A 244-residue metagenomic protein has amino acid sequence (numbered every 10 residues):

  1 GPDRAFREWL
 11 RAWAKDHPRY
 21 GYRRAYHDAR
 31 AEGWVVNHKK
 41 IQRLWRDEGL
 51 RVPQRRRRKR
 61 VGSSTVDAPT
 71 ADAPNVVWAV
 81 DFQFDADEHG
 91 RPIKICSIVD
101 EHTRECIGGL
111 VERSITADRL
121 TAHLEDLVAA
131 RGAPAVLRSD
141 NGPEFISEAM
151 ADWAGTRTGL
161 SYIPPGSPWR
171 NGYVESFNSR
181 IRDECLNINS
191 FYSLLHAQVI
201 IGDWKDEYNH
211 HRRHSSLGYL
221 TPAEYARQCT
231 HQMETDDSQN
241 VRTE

Functional and structural regions predicted by a protein language model:
G1, L137-N141, S147-A151, Y162-R182 (+2 more regions): RNase H-like two-metal-ion nuclease catalytic core shared by retroviral integrases and related mobile-element nucleases
G1-V77, S167-P168, T221-T230: Basic, flexible linker segments flanking DNA-binding modules in nucleic acid-interacting mobile-element proteins
L10, A25, I41, D81 (+11 more regions): Mobile genetic element proteins and their domesticated derivatives, centered on retroelements and DNA transposons
H17-R19, A31, T70-D72, D87-E88 (+3 more regions): Conserved, non-catalytic sequence blocks in retroelement Pol enzymes and Pol-derived host proteins
R30, R46, G155, D206 (+1 more regions): Residue-level detection of the helix-turn-helix DNA-binding "recognition helix"
V35-V99, E105, A117-D126, A130-A135 (+1 more regions): Mobile-element integrase/transposase regions, centering on the N-terminal DNA-binding/Zn-coordinating module
G109-L110: Short hydrophobic alpha-helix segments
S179-E244: C-terminal domain-tail junction helix/linker
